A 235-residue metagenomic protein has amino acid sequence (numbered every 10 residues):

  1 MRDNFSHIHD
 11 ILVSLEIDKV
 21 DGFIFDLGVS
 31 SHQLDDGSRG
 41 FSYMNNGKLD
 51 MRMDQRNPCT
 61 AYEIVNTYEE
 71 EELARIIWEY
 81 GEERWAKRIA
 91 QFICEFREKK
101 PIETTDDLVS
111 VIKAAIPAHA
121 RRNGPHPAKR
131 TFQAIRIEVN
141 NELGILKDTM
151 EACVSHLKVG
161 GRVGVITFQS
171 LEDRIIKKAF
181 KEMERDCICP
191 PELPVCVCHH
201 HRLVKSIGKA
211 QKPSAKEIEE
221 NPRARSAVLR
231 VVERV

Functional and structural regions predicted by a protein language model:
M1-V235: S-adenosyl-L-methionine-dependent methyltransferase catalytic core, i.e., the SAM/SAH-binding region
